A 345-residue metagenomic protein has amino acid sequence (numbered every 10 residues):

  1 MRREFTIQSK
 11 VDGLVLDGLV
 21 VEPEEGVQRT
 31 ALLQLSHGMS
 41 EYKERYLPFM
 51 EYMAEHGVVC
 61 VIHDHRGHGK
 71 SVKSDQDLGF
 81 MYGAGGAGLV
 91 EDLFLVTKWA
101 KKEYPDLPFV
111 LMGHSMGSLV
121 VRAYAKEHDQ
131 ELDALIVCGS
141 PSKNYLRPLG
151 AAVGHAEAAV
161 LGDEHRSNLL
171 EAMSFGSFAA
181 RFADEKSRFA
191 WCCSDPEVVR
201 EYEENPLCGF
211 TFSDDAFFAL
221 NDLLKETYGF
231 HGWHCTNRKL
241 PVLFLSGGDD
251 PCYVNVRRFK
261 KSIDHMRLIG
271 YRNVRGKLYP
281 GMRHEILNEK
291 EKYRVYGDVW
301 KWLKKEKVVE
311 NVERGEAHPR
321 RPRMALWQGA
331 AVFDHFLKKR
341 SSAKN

Functional and structural regions predicted by a protein language model:
M1-E25: N-terminal cap/lid segment of alpha/beta-hydrolase-fold proteins
H37-E41, G248-D249: Active-site glycine-rich loops that stabilize anionic/oxyanionic intermediates across multiple enzyme folds
M50-D75: Conserved alpha/beta-hydrolase
Y82-K101: Alpha/beta-hydrolase active-site loop
Y104-S115: Alpha/beta-hydrolase fold nucleophile elbow
V121-L207: Alpha/beta-hydrolase-fold enzymes
F244-S246: Short beta-strand/loop motif that positions the catalytic acidic residue of the alpha/beta-hydrolase fold
N273-H318, A325-W327, V332-L337: Catalytic active-site module of serine/aspartate enzymes centered on a nucleophile-bearing elbow/loop
